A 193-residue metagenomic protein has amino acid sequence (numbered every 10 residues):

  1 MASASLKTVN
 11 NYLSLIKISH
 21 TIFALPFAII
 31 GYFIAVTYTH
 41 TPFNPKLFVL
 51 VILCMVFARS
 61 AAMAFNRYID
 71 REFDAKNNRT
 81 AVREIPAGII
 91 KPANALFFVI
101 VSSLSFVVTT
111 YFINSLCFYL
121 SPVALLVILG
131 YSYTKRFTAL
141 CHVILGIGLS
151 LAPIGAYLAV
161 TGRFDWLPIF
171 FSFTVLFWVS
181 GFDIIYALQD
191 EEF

Functional and structural regions predicted by a protein language model:
M1-N10, M63, R67-I90, D183-F193: Cytosolic, membrane-interface loops and tails of multi-pass inner-membrane proteins
M1-S3, T39-N44, I89, V160: Helix-boundary and loop/linker segments of multi-pass membrane transporters
S5, V9-S14, R83-W166, F170: Intramembrane alpha-helical segments
K17-A35, G146-S150: The first (N-terminal) embedded transmembrane alpha-helix
I18, K135, F193: Short, conserved catalytic or interaction motifs in soluble domains
I22-L25, A64, A75, R79 (+4 more regions): Hydrophobic positions within alpha-helical membrane elements
F27-A28, P153-A156, Y186: Hydrophobic cores of alpha-helical transmembrane segments in multi-pass inner/ER membrane proteins, independent
I30, I34, T39-I69, R79 (+3 more regions): Membrane-embedded alpha-helical segments that form the functional core of polytopic membrane enzymes, especially those
